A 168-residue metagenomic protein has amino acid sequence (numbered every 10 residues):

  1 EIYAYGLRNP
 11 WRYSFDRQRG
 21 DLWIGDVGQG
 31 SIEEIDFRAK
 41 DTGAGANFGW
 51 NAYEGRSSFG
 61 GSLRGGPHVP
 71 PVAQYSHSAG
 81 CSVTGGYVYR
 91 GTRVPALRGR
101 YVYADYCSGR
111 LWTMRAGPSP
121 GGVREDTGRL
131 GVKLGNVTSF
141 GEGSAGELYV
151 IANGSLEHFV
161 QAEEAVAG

Functional and structural regions predicted by a protein language model:
E1-T127, E157-A167: Beta-propeller domain segments
L7, G121-S144: Conserved blade-ending motifs and adjacent loop-strand segments that build the rim/top face of beta-propeller domains
T138-A167: Blade-level signature of beta-propeller repeat domains, shared across WD40, Kelch, NHL, RCC1 and BNR/Asp-box propellers
